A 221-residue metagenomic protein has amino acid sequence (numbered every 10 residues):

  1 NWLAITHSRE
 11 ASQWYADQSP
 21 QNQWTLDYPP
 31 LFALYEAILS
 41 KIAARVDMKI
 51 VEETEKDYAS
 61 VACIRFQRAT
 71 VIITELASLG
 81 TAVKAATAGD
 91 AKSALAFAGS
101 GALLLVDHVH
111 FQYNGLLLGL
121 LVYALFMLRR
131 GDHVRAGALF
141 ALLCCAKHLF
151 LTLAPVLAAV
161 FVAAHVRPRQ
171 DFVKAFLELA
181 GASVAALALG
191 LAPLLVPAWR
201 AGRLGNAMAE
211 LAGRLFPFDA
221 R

Functional and structural regions predicted by a protein language model:
T6-V46, E53-Q67, G101-H108, G115-L120 (+1 more regions): Membrane-interfacial catalytic/cofactor-binding modules of polytopic membrane enzymes
M48-T54, A82-G101: Transmembrane-helix signature of polytopic, membrane-embedded enzymes that assemble or transfer cell-envelope glycans
D57, V61-A91: Transmembrane-helix motifs of polytopic, lipid-linked glycan transferases
S78-A86, L120-L128, P155-V162: Transmembrane alpha-helical segments
T87-A91, A124-R135, H165-R167: Membrane-interface transmembrane helices that cradle and orient dolichyl/undecaprenyl
A102-L105, Y123-L125, V134-A154, L189: Membrane-interface alpha helices of multi-pass inner-membrane proteins
H108-G115, L151, A158: Replace "multi-pass membrane enzymes" with "multi-pass membrane proteins
